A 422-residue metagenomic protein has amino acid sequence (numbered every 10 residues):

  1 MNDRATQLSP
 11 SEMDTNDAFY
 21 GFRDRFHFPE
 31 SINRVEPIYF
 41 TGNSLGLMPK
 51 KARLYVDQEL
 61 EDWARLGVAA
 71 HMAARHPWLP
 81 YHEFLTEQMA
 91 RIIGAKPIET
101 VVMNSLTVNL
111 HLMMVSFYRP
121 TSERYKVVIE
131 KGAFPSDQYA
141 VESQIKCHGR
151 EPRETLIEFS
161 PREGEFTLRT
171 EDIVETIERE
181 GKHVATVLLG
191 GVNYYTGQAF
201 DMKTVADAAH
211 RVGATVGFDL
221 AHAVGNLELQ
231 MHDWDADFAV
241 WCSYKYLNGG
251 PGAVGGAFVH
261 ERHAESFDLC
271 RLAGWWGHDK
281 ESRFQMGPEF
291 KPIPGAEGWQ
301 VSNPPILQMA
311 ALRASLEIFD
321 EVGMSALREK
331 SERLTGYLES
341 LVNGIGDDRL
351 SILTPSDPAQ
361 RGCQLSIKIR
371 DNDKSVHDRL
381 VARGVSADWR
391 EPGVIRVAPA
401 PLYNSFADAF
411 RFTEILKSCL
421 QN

Functional and structural regions predicted by a protein language model:
M1-N422: Pyridoxal 5′-phosphate
